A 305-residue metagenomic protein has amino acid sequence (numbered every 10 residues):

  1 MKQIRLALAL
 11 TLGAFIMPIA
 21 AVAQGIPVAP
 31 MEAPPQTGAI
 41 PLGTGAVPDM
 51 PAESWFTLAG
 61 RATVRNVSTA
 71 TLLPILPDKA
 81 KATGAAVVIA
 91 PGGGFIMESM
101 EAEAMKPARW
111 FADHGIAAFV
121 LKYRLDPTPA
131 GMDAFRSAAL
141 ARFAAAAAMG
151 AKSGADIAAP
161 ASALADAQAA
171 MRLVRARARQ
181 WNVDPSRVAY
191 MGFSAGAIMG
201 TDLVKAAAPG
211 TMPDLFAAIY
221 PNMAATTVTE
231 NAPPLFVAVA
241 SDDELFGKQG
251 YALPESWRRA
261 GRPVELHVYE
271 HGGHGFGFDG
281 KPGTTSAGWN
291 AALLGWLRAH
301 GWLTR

Functional and structural regions predicted by a protein language model:
M1-L8: Bacterial N-terminal signal peptides that target proteins for export
A9-P18: Bacterial N-terminal signal peptides
A21-G25: Boundary at the C-terminal end of the N-terminal hydrophobic targeting segment
A39, A46-L73, A80-V87, G92-W181: Serine-hydrolase catalytic machinery in alpha/beta-hydrolase-like enzymes
D78, G92-G93, S194, S241-D242: Residue-level signal for short, function-critical loop segments
A161-A232: Primarily recognizes the serine-hydrolase "nucleophile elbow" in alpha/beta-hydrolase and SGNH/GDSL folds
P213-E270: The feature captures the conserved acid-bearing segment of alpha/beta-hydrolase catalytic domains
P263-R305: C-terminal catalytic histidine-bearing segment of alpha/beta-hydrolase fold enzymes
